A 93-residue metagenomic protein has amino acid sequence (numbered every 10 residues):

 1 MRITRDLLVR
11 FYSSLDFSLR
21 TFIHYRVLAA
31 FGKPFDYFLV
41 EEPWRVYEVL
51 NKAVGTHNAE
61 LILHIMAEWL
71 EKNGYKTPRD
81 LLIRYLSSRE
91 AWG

Functional and structural regions predicted by a protein language model:
M1-G93: Long, compositionally biased intrinsically disordered regulatory segments in eukaryotic proteins
